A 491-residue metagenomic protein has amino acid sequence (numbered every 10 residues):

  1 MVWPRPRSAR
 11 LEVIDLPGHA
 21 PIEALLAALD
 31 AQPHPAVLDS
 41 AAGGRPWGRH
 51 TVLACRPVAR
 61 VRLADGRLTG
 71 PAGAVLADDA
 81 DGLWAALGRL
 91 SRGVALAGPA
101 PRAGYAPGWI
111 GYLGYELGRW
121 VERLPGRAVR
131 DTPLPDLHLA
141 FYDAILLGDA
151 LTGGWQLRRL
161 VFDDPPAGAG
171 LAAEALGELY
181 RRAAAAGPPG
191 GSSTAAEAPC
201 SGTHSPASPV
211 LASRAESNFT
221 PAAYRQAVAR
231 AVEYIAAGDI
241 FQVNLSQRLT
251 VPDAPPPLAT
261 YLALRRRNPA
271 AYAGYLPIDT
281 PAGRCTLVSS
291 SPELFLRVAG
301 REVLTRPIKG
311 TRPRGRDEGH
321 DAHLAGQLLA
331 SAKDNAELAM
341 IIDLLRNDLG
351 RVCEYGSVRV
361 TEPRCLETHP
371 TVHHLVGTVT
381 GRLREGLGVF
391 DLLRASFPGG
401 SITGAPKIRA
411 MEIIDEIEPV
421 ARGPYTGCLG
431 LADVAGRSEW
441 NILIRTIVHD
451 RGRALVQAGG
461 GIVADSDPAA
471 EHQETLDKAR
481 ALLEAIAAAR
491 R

Functional and structural regions predicted by a protein language model:
M1-R491: Extended alpha-helical targeting/anchoring segments, especially N-terminal organellar/secretory targeting helices
